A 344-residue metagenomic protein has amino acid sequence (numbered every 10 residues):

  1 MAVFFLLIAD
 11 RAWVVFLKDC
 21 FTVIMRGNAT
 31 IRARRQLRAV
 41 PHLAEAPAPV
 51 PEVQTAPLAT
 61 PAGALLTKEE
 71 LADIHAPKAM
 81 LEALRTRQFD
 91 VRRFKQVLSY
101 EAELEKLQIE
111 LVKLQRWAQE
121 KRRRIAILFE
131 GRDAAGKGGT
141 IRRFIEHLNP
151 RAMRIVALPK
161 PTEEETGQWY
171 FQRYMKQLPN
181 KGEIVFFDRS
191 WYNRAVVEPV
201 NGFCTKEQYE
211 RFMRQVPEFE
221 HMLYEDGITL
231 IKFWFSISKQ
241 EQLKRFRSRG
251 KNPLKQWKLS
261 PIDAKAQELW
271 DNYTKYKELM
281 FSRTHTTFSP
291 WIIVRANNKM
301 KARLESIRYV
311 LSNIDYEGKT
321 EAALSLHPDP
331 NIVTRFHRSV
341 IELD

Functional and structural regions predicted by a protein language model:
F4-F5, F16, F21: Aromatic (phenylalanine/tyrosine) cluster motif
I8-A9: Short, basic, low-complexity termini and linkers enriched in Ser/Thr/Gly/Pro that act as targeting/leader peptides
F21-D344: Glycine-rich phosphate-binding loop of ATP-dependent small-molecule kinases
